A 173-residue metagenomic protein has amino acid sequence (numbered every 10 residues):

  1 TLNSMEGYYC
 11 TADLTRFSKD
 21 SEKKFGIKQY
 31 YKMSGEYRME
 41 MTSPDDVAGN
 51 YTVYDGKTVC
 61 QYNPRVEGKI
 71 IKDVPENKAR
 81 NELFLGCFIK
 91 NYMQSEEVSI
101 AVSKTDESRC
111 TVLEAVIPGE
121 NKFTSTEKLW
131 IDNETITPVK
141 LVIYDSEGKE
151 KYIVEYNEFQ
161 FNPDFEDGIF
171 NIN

Functional and structural regions predicted by a protein language model:
T1-P64: N-terminal mature ectodomain segment of secretory-pathway/periplasmic proteins
K23-I27, A48-T52, I70, S125-E127 (+1 more regions): Short beta-strand segments
Y30-K32, D55-K57, V74-R80, N157-F161: A short, sequence-level motif marking secondary-structure junctions
M39, K78-C87, T137-V139, F161-E166: Short, surface-exposed linear segments at secondary-structure transitions and domain or protein termini
D45-V47, V66-I70, G119, S146-E147: Short, surface-exposed beta-strand-loop junctions and turns on beta-sheet-rich folds
C60-C87: Acidic/charged, solvent-exposed loop-and-adjacent secondary-structure segments enriched in E/D, K/R, S/T, and G/P
I89-V102: A short, amphipathic edge element
V102-I172: Gly/Pro-enriched, hydrophobic low-complexity segments that function as extracytoplasmic propeptides/linkers
